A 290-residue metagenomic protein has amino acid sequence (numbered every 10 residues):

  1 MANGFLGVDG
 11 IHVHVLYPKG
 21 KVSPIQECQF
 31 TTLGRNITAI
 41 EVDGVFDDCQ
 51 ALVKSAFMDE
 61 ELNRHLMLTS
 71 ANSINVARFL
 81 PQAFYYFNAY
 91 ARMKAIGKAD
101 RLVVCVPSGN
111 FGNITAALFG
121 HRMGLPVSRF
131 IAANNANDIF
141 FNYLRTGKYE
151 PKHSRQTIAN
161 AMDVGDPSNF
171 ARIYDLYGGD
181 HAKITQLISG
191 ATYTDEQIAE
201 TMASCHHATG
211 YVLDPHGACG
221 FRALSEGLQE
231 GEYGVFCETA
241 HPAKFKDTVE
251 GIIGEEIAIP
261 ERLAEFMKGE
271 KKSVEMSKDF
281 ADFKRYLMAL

Functional and structural regions predicted by a protein language model:
M1-L290: PLP-dependent amino-acid enzyme catalytic core
